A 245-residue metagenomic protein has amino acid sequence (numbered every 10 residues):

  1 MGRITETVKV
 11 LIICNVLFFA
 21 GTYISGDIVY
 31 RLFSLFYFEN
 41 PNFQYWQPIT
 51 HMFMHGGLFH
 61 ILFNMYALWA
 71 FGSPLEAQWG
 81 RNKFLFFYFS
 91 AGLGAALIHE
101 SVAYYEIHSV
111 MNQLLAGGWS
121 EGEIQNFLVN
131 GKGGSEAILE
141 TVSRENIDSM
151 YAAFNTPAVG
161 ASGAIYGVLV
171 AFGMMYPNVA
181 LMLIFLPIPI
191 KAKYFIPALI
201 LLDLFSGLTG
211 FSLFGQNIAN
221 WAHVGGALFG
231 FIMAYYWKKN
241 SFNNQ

Functional and structural regions predicted by a protein language model:
M1-Q245: A detector for small-residue-rich transmembrane helices and their helix-helix packing motifs
